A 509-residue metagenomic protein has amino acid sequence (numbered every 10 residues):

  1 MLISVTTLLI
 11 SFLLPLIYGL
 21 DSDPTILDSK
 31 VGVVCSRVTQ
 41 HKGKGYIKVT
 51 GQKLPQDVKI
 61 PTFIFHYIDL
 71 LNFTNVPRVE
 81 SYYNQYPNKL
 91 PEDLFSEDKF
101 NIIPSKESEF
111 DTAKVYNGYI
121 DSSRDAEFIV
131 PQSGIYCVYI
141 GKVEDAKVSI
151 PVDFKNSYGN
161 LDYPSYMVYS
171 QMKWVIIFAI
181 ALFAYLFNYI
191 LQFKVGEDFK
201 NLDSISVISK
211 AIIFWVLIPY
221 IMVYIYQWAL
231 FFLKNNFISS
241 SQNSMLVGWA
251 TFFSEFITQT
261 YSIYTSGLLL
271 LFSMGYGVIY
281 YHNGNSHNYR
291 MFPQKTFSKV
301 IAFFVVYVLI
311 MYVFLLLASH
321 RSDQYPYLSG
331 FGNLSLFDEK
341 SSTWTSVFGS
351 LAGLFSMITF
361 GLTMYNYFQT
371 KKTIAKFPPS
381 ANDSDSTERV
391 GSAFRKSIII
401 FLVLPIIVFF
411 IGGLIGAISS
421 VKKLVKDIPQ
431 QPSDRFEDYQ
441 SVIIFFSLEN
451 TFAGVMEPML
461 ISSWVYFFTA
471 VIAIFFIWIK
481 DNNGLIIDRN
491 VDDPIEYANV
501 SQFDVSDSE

Functional and structural regions predicted by a protein language model:
L2-Y169: Soluble extramembrane domains flanking the early transmembrane region of eukaryotic membrane proteins
I3-S4, Y18, I102, A113 (+6 more regions): Hydrophobic transmembrane signal anchors and adjacent membrane-proximal interface regions, especially in viral
T6, F178-A179, A302: Hydrophobic H-region at the start of alpha-helical membrane spans
Y18, Y46, Y67, Y82-Y86 (+20 more regions): Sequence-level detector for tyrosine residue identity
L71, Y86-P87, K173, Y189 (+5 more regions): Generic alpha-helical secondary structure signal
P104-T112, I218, M222-I225, S273 (+2 more regions): Generic detector of bulky aromatic hydrophobic side chains
S157-H282: Hydrophobic alpha-helical transmembrane segments corresponding to the first two to three helices of multi-pass helical
S240-E509: Generic detector of multi-pass transmembrane helix bundles and their immediately adjacent loops in polytopic membrane
